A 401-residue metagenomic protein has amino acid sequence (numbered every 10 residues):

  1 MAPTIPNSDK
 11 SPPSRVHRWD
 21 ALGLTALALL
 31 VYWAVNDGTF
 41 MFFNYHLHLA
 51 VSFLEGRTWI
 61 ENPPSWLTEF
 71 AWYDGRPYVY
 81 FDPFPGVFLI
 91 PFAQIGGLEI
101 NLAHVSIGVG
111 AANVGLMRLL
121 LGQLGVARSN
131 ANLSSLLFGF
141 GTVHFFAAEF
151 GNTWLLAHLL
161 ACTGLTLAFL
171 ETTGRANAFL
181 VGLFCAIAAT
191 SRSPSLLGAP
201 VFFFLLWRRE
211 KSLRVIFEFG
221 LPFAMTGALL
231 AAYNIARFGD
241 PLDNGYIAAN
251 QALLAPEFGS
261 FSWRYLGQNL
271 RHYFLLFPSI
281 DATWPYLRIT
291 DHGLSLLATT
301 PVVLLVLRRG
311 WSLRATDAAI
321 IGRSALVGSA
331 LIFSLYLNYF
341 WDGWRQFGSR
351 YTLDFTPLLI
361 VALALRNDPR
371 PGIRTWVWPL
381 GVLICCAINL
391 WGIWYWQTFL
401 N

Functional and structural regions predicted by a protein language model:
M1-N401: Membrane-proximal envelope and lipid/glycan-remodeling enzymes
